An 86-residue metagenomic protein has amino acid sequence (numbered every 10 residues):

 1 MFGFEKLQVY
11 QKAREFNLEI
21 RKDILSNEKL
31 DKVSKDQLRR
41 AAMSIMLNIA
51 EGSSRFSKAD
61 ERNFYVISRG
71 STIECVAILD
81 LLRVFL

Functional and structural regions predicted by a protein language model:
M1-L86: Amphipathic alpha-helical assembly/interaction segments
